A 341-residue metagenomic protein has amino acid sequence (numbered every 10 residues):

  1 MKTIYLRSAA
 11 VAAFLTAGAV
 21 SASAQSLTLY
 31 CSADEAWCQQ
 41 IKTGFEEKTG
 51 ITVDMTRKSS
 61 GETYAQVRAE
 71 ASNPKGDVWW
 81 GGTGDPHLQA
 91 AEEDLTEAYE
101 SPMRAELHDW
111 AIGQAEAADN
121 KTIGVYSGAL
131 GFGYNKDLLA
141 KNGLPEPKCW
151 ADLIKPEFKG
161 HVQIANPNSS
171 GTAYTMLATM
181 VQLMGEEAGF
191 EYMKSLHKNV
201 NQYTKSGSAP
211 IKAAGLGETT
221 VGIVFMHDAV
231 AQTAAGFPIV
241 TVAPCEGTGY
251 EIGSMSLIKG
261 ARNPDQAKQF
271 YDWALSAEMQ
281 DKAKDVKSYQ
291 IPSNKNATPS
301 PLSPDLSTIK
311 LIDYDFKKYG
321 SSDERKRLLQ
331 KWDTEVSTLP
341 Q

Functional and structural regions predicted by a protein language model:
Q25-Q89: Early extracytoplasmic/lumenal segment of secretory-pathway proteins
S32-Q39, K75-E218: Extracytoplasmic ligand-binding site segments that recognize negatively charged/polar headgroups
D85-Q89, G215, T220-P238: A ligand-binding cleft/hinge motif common to bilobed small-molecule-binding domains
E97-E106, T122, A151, F237-G249 (+1 more regions): Short beta-strand->loop
G133-L138, A178, E251-P264, K282-A283: A bilobed periplasmic-binding-protein/Venus flytrap-type ligand-binding module shared by bacterial periplasmic
Y192-H197, Y203-T204, A235-K259, K295: Periplasmic-binding protein-like
I258-F316: Mature extracytoplasmic/periplasmic domains
D315-Q341: Conserved C-terminal helix/tail region of periplasmic/extracytoplasmic solute-binding proteins
